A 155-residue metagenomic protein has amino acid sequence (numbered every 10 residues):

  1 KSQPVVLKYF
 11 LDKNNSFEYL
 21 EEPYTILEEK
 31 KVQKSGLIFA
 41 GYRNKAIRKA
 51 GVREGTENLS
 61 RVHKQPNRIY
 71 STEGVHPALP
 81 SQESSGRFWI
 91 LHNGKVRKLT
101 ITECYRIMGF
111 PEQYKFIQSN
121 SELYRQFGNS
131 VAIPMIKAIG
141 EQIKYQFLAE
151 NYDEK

Functional and structural regions predicted by a protein language model:
K1-K155: S-adenosyl-L-methionine-dependent DNA methyltransferase catalytic core
